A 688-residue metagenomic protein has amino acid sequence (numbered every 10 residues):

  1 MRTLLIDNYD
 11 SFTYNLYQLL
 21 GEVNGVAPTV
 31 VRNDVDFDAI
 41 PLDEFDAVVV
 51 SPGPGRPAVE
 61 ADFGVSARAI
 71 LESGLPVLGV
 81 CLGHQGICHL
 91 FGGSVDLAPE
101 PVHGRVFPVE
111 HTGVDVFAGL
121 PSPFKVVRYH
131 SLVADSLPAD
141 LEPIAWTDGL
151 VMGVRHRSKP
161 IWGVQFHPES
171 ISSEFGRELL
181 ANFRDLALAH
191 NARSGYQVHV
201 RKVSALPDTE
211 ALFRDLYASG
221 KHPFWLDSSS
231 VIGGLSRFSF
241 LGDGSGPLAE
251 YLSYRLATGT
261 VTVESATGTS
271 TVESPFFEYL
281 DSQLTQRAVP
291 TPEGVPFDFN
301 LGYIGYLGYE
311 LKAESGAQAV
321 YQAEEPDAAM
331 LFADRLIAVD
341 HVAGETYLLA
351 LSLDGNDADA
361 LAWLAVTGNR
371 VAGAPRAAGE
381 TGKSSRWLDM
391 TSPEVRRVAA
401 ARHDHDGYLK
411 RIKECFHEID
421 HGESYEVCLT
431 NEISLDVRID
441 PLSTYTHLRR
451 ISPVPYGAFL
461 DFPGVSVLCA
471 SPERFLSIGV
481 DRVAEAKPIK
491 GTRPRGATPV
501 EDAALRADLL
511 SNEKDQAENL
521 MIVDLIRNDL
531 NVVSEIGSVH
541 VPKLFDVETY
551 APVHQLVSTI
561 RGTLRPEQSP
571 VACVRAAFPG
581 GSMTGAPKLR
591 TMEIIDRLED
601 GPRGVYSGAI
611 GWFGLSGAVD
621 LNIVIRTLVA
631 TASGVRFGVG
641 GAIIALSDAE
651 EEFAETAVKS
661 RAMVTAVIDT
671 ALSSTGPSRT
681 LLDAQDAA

Functional and structural regions predicted by a protein language model:
R2-I6, D10-G79, F91: Flexible gly/pro-rich beta->alpha loop and the following alpha-helix that scaffold active-site loops
I6-D7, F166, V523: Active-site flanking residues adjacent to catalytic metal/cofactor-binding acidic residues
D36-A39, A134-D135, L331: Short loop/turn elements that flank and shape the SAM/SAH-binding pocket of Class I
A61-R68, A145, E178-L180, S443 (+1 more regions): Charged helix-capping and loop-helix junction motifs
G64-V80, Q85-E174: Pocket-forming structural segment of enzyme catalytic cores
E169-S194: Acyltransferase
R193-A688: Extended alpha-helical targeting/anchoring segments, especially N-terminal organellar/secretory targeting helices
